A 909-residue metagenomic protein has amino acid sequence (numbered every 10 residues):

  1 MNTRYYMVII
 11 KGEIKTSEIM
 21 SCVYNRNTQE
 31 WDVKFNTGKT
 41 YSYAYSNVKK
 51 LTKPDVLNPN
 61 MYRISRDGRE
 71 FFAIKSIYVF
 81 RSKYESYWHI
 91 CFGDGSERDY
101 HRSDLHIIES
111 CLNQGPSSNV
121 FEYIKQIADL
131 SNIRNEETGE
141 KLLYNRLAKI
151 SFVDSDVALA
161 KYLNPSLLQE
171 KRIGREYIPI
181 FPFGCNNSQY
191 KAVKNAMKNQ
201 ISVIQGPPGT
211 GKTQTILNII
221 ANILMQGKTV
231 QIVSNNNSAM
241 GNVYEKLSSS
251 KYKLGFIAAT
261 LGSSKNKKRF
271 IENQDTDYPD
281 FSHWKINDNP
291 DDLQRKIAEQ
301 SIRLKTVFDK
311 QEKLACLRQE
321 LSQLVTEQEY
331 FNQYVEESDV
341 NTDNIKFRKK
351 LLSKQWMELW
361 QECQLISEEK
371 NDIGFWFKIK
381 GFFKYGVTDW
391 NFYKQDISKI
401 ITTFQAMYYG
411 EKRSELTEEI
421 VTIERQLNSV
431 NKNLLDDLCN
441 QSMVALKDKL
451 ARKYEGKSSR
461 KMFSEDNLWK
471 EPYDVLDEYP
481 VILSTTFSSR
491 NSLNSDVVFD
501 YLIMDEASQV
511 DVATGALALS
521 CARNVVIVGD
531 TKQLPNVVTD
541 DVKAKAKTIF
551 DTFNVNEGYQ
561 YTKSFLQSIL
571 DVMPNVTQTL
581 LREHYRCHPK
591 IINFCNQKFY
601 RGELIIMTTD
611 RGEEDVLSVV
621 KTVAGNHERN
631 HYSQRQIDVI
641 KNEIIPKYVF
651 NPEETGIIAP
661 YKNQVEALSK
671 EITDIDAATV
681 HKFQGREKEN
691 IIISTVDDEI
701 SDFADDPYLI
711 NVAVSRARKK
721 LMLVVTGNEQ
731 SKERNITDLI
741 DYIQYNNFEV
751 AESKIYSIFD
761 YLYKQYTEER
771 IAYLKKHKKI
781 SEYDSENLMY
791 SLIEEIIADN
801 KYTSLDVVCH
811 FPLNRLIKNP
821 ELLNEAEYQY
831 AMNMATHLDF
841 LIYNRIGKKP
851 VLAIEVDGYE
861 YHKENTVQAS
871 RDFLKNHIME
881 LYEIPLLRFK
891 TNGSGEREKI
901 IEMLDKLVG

Functional and structural regions predicted by a protein language model:
M1-L57, S263-N428: Charged C-terminal transducer/switch regions of large nucleotide-driven machines
V48, P54, N60-F71, K75-N195 (+2 more regions): Pre-P-loop entry segment of helicase/translocase ATPase cores
S76-V79, G93-S96, R102, L168-W284 (+3 more regions): ASCE P-loop NTPase helicase motor core
P116-G184, Q311, S353-V498: Conserved helicase NTPase catalytic core signature
V497-I503, R686-D698, K720-L723: A short beta-strand element within the Helicase C-terminal
V542-T579, N596, I700-D799: Helicase C-terminal subdomain and adjacent C-terminal extension
E603-E671: Conserved helicase/translocase motor-coupling segment
I755-G909: Nucleic-acid endo/exonuclease domains
